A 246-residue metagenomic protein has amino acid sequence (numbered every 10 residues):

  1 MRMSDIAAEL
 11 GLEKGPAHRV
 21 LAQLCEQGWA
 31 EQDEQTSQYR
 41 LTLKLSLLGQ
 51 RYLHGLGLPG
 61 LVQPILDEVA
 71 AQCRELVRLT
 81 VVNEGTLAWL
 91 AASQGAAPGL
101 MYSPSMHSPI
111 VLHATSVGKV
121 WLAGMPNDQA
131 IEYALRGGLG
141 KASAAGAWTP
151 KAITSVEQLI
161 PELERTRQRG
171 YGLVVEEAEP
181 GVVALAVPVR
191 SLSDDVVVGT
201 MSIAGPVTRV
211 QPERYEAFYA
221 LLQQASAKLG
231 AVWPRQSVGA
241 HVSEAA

Functional and structural regions predicted by a protein language model:
M1-G60, D67, V197, A227-R235: N-terminal helix-turn-helix
E9, L61-Q72, R78, E162-R165 (+3 more regions): Amphipathic alpha-helical regulatory segments at dimerization interfaces that relay allosteric signals between sensory
A30-Q32, L79, V189: A structural signal for short hydrophobic beta-strand segments in well-ordered beta-sheet cores
T36-G140: Amphipathic alpha-helical effector-binding/dimerization core of metabolite-sensing transcriptional regulators
L122, P126, Q223-G230, P234: Short amphipathic alpha-helical signal-transduction/dimerization elements
A145-S226: Extended hydrophobic
P234-A246: Short, highly charged C-terminal tails/helix-capping segments
